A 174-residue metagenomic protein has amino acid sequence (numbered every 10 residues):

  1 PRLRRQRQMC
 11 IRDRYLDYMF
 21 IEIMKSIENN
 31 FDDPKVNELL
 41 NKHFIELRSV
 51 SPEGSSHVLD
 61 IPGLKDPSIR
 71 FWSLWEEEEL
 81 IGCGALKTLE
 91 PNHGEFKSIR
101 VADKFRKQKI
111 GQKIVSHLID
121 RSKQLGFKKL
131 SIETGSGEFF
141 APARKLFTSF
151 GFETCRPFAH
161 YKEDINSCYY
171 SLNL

Functional and structural regions predicted by a protein language model:
P1-D13: Single conserved hydrophobic/aromatic residue that forms the stacking wall/gate of nucleotide- or nucleobase-binding
S26-H93, K97, A102, R121 (+2 more regions): Acetyl-CoA-dependent GNAT
E38-K42, K113, H117, Y169: Alpha-helical elements of Rossmann-like donor-binding domains used by nucleotide-donor carbohydrate transfer enzymes
I69, I165-Y169: Short hydrophobic/aromatic beta-strand or adjacent loop that forms the aromatic wall/cage of a ligand/substrate-binding
V101, K107-D120, K145-S149: Conserved acetyl-CoA-binding loop-helix of GNAT-fold acetyltransferases
Q112, G137-R156, E163-I165: Conserved active-site alpha-helix within GNAT-family acetyltransferase domains
S122-G135: Conserved GNAT acetyl-CoA-binding A-motif
